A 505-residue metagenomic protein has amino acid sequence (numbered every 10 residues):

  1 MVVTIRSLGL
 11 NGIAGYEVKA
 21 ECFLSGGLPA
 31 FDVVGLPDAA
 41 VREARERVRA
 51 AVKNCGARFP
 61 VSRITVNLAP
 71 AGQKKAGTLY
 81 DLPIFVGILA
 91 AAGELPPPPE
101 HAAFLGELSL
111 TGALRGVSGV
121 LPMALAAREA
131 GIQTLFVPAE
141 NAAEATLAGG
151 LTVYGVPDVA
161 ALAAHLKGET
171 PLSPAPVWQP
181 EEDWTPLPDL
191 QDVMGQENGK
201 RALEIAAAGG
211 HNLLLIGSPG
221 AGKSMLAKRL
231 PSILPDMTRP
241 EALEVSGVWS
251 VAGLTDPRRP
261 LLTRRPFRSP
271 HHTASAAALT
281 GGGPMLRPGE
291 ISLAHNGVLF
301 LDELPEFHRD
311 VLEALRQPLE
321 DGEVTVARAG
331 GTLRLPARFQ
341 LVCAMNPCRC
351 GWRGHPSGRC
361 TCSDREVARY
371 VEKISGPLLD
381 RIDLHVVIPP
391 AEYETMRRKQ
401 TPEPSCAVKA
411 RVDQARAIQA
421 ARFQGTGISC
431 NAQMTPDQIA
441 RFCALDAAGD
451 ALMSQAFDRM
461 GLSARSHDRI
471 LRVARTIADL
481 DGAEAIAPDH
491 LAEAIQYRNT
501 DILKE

Functional and structural regions predicted by a protein language model:
M1-L214, S218-S224, A327, H467 (+2 more regions): Peripheral, non-AAA+ core regions of ATP-driven protein-machinery
V18-L24, L279, D383-V386: Short beta-strand elements
V34-R45, R58-P60, N67-G77, M285-L286 (+1 more regions): Basic, amphipathic alpha-helical bundle interface domains used for macromolecular binding and assembly
L110, L299-F300, E306-F307, Y393: Residues immediately C-terminal
K167-I205, G209, D236-I291: P-loop NTPase nucleotide-binding/switch module
L215-D256, D321: Walker A/P-loop
N296, D302-E303, A314: Walker B catalytic acidic pair
